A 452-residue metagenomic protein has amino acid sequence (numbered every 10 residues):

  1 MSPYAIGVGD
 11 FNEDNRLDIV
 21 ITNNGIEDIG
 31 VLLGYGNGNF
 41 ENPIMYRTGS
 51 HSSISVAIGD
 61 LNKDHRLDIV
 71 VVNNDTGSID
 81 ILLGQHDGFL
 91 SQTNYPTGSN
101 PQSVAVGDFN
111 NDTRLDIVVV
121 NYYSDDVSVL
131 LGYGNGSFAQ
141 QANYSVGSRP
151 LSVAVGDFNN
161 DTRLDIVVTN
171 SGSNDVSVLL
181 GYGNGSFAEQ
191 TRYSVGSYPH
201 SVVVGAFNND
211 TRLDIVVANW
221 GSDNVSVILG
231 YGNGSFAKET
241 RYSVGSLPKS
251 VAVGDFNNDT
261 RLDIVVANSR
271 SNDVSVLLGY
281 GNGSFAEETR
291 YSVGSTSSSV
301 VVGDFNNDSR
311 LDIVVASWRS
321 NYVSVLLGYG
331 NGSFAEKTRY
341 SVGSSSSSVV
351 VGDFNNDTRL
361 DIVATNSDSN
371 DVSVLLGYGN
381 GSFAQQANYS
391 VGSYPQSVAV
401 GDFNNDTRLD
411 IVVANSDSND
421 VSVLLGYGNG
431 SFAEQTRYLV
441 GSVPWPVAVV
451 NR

Functional and structural regions predicted by a protein language model:
M1, Y46-G49, N94-S99, N143-G147 (+6 more regions): Surface loop/turn motifs at the tips and blade-to-blade linkers of beta-strand repeat domains
Y4-F11, L33, I54-L61, Q102-F109 (+11 more regions): Beta-propeller blade termini
N15-L17, H65-L67, T113-L115, T162-L164 (+5 more regions): Glycine-aliphatic tripeptides that mark coil-to-beta-strand junctions in extracellular and membrane proteins
I19-T22, I69-V72, I117-V120, Y144 (+7 more regions): Hydrophobic beta-strand segments that make up the repeating blades of beta-propeller and related beta-repeat
I29-M45, I79-T93, V127-A139, V176-A188 (+5 more regions): Beta-propeller blade repeat segments, especially FG-GAP/WD-type strand-to-loop junctions in 6- to 7-bladed propeller
I79, L83, L439, V443-R452: Blade-level signature of beta-propeller repeat domains, shared across WD40, Kelch, NHL, RCC1 and BNR/Asp-box propellers
